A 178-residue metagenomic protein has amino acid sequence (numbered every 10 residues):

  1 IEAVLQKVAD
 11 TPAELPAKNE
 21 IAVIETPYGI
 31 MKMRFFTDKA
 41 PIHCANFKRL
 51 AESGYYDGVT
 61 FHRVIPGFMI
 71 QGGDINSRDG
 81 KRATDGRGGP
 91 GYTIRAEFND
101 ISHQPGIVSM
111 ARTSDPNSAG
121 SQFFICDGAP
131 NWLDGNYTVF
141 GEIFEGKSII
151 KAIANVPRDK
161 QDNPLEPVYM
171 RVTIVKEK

Functional and structural regions predicted by a protein language model:
I1-K178: Cyclophilin-like peptidyl-prolyl cis-trans isomerases
